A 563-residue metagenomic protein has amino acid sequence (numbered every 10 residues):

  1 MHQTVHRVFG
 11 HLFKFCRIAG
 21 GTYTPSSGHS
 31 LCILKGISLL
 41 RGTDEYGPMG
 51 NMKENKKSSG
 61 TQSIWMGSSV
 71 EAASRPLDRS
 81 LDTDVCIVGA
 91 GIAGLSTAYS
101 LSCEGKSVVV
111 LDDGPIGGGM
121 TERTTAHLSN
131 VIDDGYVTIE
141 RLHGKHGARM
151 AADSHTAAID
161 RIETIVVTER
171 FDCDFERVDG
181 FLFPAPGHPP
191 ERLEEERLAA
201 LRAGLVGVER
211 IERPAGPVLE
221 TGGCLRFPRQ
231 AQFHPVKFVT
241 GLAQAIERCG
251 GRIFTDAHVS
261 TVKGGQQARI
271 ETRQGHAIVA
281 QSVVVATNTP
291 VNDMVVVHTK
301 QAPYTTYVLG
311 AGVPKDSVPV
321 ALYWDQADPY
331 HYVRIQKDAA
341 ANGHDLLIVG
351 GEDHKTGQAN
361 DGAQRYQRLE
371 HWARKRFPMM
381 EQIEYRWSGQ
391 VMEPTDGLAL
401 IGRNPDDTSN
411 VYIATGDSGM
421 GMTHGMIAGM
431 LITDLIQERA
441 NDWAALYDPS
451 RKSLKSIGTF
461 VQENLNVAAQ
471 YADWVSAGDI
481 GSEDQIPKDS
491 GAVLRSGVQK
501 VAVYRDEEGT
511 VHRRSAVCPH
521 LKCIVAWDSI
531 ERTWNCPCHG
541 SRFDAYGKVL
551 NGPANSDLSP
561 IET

Functional and structural regions predicted by a protein language model:
G42-V85, L558-I561: Extreme N-terminal leader/targeting segments of oxidoreductases
V85-V110: N-terminal Rossmann-like FAD-binding beta1-loop-alpha1 element of flavoenzymes
C103-R123: Glycine-rich FAD pyrophosphate-binding loop
I139-A245: Rossmann-like flavin
L225-Q274, Q281: Helical element adjacent to the flavin cofactor pocket in flavoenzyme catalytic cores
T261-Q336, Q470-W474, G478, D484: Flavin-dependent oxidoreductases
L309, A492-T563: Rieske [2Fe-2S] iron-sulfur-binding domain
D328, K355-F460, R514: C-terminal catalytic lobe of FAD-dependent flavoproteins
